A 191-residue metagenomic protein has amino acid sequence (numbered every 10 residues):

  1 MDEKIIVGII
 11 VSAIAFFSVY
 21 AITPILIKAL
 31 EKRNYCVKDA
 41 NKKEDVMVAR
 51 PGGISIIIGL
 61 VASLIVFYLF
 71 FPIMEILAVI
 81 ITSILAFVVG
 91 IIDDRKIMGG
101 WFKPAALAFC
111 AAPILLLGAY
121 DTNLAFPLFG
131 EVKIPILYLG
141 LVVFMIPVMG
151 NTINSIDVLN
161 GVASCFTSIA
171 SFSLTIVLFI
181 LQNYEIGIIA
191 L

Functional and structural regions predicted by a protein language model:
D2-L191: "…together with the soluble PPM/PP2C metallo-phosphatase catalytic core" -> "…together with the soluble PPM/PP2C
